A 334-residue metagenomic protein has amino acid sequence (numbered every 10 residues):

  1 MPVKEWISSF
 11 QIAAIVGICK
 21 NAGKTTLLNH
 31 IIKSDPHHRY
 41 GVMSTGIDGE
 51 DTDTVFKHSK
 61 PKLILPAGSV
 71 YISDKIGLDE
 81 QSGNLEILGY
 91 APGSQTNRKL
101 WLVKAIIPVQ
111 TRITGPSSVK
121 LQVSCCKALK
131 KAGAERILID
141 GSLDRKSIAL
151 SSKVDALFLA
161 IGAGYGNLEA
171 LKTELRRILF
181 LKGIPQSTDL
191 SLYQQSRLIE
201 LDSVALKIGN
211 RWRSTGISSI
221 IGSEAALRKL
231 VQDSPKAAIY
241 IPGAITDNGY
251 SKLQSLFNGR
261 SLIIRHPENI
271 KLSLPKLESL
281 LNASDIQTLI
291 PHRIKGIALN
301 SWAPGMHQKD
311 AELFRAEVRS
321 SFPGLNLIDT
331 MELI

Functional and structural regions predicted by a protein language model:
M1-Q11, S34-H38, E312-I334: N-terminal charge/polar-biased segments
P2-E50: Walker A (P-loop) phosphate-binding motif
I12-I18, K104-G115: Short, basic, glycine/proline-bearing loop/turn elements
T25-N29, D51-V55, E169-L171, Q308: Short, glycine/acidic-enriched capping/hinge loops at junctions between secondary-structure elements
N29-K104, F314-A316, S320: N-terminal phosphate/diphosphate-binding loop that engages ATP/GTP or pyrophosphate donors across diverse enzyme folds
G41-T45, T114-G115, R136-G141, L159 (+1 more regions): General beta-strand structural signal in soluble alpha/beta enzymes
S118, Q122-S321: Conserved catalytic-core segment of NTP-binding enzymes
